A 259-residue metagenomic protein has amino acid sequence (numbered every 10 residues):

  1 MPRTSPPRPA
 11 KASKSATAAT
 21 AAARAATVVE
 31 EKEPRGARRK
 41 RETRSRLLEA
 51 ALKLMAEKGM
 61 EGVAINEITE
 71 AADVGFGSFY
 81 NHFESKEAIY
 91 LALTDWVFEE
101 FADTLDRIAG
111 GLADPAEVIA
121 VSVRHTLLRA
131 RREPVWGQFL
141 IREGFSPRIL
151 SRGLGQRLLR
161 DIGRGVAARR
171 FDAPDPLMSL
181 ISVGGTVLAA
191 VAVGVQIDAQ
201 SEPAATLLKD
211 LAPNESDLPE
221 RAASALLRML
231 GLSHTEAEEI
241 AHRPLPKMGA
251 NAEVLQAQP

Functional and structural regions predicted by a protein language model:
M1-E31, R160-A168, Q196-P259: C-terminal peripheral helix-coil segments that are non-catalytic and often amphipathic
P34-R38, E42, E84, A88 (+6 more regions): Residues at secondary-structure transition points
K40-A51, I68, L93-V97, F101 (+1 more regions): Generic hydrophobic, amphipathic alpha-helix propensity
R46, L54-A88, A92: Helix-turn-helix
A50-L54, R129: Short amphipathic alpha-helical elements of helix-turn-helix/winged-helix folds
A92, D103-Q138, R142, S146 (+2 more regions): Hydrophobic alpha-helical connector segments
E99-A102, V121, G144-V193, D217-S224: Amphipathic alpha-helical packing segments from all-alpha helical-bundle domains
H125-I149, G155, L159, G163-V166 (+2 more regions): Amphipathic alpha-helical segments used for helix-helix packing
